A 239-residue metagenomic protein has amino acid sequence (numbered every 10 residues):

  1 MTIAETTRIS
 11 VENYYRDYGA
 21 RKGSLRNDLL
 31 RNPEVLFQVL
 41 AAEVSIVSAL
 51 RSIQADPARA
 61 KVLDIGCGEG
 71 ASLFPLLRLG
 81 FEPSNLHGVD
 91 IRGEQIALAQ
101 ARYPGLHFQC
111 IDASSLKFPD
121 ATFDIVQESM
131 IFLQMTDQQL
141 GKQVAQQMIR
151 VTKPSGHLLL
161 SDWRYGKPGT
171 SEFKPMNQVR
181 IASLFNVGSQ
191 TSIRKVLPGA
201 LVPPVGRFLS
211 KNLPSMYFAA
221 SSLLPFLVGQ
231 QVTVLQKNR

Functional and structural regions predicted by a protein language model:
T2-D56: Conserved class I S-adenosyl-L-methionine
L63, E69-S115: Class I SAM-dependent methyltransferase SAM/SAH-binding core
Q127: A conserved beta-strand element that flanks and buttresses the S-adenosyl-L-methionine
M130-Q134: Short catalytic micro-motifs in class I SAM-dependent methyltransferases
K142-P154: A short glycine-rich, Lys/Arg-flanked "PGG" loop and its adjoining helix->strand segment in the class I
G156-D162: Conserved beta-strand signature within the Rossmann-like core of class I S-adenosyl-L-methionine
K174-S189: Short alpha-helix
K195-R239: A C-terminal cap/extension of S-adenosyl-L-methionine-dependent methyltransferases that defines the acceptor-substrate
